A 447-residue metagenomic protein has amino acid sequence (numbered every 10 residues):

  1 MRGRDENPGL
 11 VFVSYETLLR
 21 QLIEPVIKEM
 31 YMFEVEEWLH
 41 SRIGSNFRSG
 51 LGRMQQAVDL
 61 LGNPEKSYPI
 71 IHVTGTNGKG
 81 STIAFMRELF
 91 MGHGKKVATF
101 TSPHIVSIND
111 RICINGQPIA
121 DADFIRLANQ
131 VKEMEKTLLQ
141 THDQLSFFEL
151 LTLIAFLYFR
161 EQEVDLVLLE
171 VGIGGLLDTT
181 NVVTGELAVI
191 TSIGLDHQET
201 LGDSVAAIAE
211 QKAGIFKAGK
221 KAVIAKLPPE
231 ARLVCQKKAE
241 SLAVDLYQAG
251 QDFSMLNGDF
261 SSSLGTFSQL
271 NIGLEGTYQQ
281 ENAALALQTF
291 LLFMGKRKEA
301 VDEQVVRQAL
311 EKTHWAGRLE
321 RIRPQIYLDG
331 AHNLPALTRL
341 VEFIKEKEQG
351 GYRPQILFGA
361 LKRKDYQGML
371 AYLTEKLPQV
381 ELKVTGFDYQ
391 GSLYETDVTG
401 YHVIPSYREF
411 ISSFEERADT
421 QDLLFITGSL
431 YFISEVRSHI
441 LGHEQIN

Functional and structural regions predicted by a protein language model:
G3-R4, G9: Targeting/processing segments of secretory and organellar proteins
L22, V26-G75, T82-K95, F100 (+1 more regions): Short functional linear segments
L51, Q55-K66, G92-V183: ATP-dependent carboxylate-amine ligase catalytic core
S67, L166-L169, D178-V189, I193-H197 (+2 more regions): Nucleotide phosphate-binding/pyrophosphate-handling subdomain across enzymes that bind or process nucleotide phosphates
M86, L176-E186, R437-I440: Short Gly/Thr/Asp-enriched flexible loops that form oxyanion-binding sites at enzyme active sites
M86-M91, F159, L373, I440: Hydrophobic alpha-helical packing residues
L138-T141, Q162-L166, E170, G185-Q269 (+2 more regions): Acidic, Mg2+-coordinating active-site environments of NTP-dependent enzymes
P228-L246, L256-N257, K364-F425: C-terminal helical cap/extension that packs against the catalytic core of soluble nucleotide-cofactor enzymes
